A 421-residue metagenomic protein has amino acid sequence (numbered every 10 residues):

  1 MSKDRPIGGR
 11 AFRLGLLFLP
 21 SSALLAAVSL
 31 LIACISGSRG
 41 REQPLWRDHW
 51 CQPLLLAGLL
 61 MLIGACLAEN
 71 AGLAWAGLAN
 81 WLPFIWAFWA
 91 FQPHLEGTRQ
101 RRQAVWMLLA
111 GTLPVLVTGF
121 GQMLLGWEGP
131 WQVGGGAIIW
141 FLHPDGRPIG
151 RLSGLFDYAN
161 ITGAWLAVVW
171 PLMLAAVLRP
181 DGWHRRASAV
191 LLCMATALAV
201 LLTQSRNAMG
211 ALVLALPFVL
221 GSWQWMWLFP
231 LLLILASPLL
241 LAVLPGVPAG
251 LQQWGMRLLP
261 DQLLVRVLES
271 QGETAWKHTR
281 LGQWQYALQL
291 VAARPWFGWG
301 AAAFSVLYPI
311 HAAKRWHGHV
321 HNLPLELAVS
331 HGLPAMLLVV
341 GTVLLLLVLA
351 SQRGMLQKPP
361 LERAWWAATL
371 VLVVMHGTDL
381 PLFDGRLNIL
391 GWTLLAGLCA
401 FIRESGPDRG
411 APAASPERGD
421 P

Functional and structural regions predicted by a protein language model:
M1-A76, W86-Q92, E96-R102, W106-L109 (+3 more regions): Transmembrane signal-anchor hairpin modules in multi-pass inner-membrane enzymes, especially those that act on
I7-R13, L192, N322, V348-T378 (+1 more regions): Loop-to-helix entry and N-terminal half of a specific, functionally important transmembrane alpha helix in multi-pass
G8-R13, F141-L155, H278, A313-L325: Juxtamembrane membrane-water interface segments that cap and precede transmembrane helices
R13, L30-A33, L62, W86 (+6 more regions): Alpha-helical transmembrane segments of multi-pass inner-membrane proteins
P20-A27, A76-G77, S153-V169, A328-G332 (+1 more regions): Membrane-interface micro-motifs in multi-pass membrane enzymes
I32-S36, V213, P217, L228 (+3 more regions): Transmembrane alpha-helices of multi-pass inner-membrane enzymes
V117, M123-G126, L220-Q271, A275 (+2 more regions): A membrane-periplasm/extracellular boundary helix in multi-pass inner-membrane enzymes that assemble envelope glycans
Q271-H331: Long extracytoplasmic/lumenal interhelical loops at the membrane interface of multi-pass membrane proteins
